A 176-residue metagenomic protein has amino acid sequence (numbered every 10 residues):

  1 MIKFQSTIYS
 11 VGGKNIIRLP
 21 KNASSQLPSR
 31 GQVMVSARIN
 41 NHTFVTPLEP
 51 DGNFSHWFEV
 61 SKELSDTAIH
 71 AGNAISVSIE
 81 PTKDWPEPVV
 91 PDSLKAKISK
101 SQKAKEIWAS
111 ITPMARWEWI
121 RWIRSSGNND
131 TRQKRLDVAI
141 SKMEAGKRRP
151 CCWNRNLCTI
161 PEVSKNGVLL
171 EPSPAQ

Functional and structural regions predicted by a protein language model:
M1-S55, A68-L94, C151: Long, compositionally biased stretches
F58: Compact nucleic-acid interaction/catalytic patches
S65-D66, H70-Q176: Alpha-helical propensity feature that highlights long, continuous alpha-helices across diverse contexts
